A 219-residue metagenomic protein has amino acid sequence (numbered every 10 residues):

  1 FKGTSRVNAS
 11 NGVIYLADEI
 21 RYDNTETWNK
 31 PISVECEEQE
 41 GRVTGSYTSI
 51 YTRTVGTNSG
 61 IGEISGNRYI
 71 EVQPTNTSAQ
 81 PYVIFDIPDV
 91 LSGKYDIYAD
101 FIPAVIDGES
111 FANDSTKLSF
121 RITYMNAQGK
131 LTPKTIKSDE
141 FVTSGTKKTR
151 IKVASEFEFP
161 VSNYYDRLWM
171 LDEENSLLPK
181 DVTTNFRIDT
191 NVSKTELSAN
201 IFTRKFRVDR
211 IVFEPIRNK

Functional and structural regions predicted by a protein language model:
F1-F85, I102-S115, M125-K219: Solvent-exposed, polar surface segments
I87-D89: Short, flexible loop/turn segments at beta-strand junctions in immunoglobulin-like and fibronectin type III
L91-G93, V182: Glycine-centered small-residue hotspots that permit tight backbone geometry or close packing
G93-A99: A short tyrosine-centered beta-strand micro-motif
S119-T123: Beta-strand signatures of extracellular beta-sandwich domains
